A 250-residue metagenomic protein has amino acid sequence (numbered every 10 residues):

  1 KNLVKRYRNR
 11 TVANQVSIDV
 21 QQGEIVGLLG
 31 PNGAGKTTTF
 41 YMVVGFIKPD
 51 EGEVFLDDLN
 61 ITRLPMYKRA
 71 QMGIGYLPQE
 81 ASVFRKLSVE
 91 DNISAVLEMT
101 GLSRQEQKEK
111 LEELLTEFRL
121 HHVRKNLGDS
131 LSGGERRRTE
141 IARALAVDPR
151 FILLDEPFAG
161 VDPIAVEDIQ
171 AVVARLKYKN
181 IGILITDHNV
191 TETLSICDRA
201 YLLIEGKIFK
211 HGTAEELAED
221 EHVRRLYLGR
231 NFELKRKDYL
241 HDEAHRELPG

Functional and structural regions predicted by a protein language model:
L29-P31: The feature captures the beta-strand-to-loop junction immediately N-terminal to the Walker
V44: Helix-to-loop junction immediately C-terminal to a conserved catalytic motif
L59, Q105-V123, Q170-A174: Conserved ABC ATPase "signature" region
L127-L131, E135: Conserved ABC ATPase signature
D148: Conserved catalytic motifs of ABC-family nucleotide-binding domains
I152-E156: Catalytic Walker B motif of ABC-type/P-loop ATPase nucleotide-binding domains
